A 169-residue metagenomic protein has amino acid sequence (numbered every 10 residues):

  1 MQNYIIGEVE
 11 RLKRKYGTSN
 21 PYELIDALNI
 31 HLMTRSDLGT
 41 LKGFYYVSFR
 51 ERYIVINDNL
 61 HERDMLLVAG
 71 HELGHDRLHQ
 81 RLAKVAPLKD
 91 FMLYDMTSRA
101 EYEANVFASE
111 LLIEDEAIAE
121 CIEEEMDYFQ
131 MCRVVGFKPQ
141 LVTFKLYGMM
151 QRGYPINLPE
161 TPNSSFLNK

Functional and structural regions predicted by a protein language model:
M1-K169: Active-site hotspot residues in diverse enzymes, especially metal/ion-binding acidic/histidine motifs
